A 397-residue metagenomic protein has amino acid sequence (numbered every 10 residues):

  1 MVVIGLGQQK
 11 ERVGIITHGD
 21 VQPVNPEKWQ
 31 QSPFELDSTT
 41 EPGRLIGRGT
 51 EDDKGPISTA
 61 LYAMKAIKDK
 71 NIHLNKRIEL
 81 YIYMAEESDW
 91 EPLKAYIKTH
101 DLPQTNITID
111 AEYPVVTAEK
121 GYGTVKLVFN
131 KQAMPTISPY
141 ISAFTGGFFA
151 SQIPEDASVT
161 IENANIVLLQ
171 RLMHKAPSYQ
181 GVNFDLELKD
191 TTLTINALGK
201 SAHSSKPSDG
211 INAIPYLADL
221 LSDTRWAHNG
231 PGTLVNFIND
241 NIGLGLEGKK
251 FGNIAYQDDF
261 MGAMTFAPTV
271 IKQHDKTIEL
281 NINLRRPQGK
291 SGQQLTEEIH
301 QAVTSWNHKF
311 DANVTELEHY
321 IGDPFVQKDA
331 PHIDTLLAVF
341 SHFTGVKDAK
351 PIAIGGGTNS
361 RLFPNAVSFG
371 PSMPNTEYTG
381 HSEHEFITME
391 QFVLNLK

Functional and structural regions predicted by a protein language model:
M1-R48, D69-L74, A197: Acidic/His- and Gly-rich active-site-bordering loop/insert found across diverse amide/peptide-bond hydrolases
V2-I4, V159, T191-K200, L280-I282 (+1 more regions): A generic structural motif
I15, T40-S88, K126-K131, E155-I166 (+5 more regions): Alpha-helical metal-binding/catalytic segments enriched in His/Glu/Asp
D20, K175-N183, T224-H228, Q301-H308: A common structural junction motif
D53-Q132, Q170, G181, G248-F260: Acidic/histidine-rich catalytic neighborhood of metal-dependent amide-processing enzymes
P135-S138, A164-L172, K206, G289-E297: Short, conserved charged micro-motifs
T136-F148, Q180-V182, G262-A267: Short amphipathic beta-strand starts and helix->beta connectors
S201, S205-T277, R285-E298, N307-K397: An extended, acidic, His-containing surface patch that forms the Zn2+-binding/catalytic region of metallohydrolases
